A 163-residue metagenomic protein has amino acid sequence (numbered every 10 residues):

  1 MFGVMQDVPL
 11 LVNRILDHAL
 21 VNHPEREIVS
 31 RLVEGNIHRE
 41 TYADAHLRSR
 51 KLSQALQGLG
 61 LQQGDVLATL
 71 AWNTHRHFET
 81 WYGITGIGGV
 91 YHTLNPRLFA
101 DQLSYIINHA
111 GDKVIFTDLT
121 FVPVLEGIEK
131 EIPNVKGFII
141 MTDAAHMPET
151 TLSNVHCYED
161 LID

Functional and structural regions predicted by a protein language model:
M1-Q6: A detector for short, charged/polar N-terminal pre-domain segments
D7-V29, L47: A short N-terminal helical cap/helix-turn-helix that marks the beginning of AMP-binding/adenylate-forming
R14-I15, G58-L59, G86-D160: Structural core segment of the AMP-binding/adenylate-forming
D17-A19, H46, A68, V90-Y91: Short acidic/polar alpha-helix capping motifs at helix-coil junctions
A19, L161-I162: A generic structural signal for nonpolar/aromatic side chains embedded in well-ordered alpha-helices
E25, T69, I84, G89-V90: Gly/Ser/Thr-rich helix-start
I28-Y82, F99-S104, T150, N154-D160: Conserved AMP-binding/adenylate-forming core of the ANL superfamily
